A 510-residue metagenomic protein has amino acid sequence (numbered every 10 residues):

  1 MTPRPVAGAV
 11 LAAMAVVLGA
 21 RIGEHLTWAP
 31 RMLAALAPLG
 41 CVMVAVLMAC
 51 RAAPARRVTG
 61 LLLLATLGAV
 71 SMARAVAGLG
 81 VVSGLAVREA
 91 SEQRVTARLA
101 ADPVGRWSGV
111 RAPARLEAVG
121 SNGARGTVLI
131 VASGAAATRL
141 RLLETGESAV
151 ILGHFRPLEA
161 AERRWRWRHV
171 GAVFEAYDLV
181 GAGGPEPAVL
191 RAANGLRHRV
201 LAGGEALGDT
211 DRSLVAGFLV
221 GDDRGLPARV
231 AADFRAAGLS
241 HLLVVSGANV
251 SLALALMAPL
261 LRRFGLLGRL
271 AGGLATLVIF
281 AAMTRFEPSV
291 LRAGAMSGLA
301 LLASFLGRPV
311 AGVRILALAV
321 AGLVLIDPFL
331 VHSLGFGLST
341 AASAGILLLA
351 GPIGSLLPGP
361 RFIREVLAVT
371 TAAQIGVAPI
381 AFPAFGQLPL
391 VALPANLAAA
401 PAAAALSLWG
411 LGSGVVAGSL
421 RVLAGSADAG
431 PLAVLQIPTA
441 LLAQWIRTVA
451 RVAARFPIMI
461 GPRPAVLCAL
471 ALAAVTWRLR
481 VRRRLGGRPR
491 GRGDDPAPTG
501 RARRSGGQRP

Functional and structural regions predicted by a protein language model:
M1-G84, V173-E175, A192, R292 (+2 more regions): N-terminal leader/targeting segments
T2-A9, A13-R21, W167-A293, L301 (+1 more regions): Aromatic-rich juxtamembrane segments at the membrane interface
P3-V6, A49-R57, L261-L270, S304-I315: Membrane-helix interface "capping/anchor" motifs
A13-V16, A20, W28-A29, F286-A473: Internal transmembrane alpha-helical bundles of multi-pass membrane proteins
H25, A100-P187: OB-fold single-stranded nucleic acid-binding module
A34-G40, C50, R57-G60, A454-P510: Glycine- and aromatic-enriched alpha-helical transmembrane segments of multi-pass membrane proteins
G68-S91, V104-G105, L479-R490, D494-D495 (+1 more regions): Hydrophobic alpha-helical transmembrane segments in integral membrane proteins
G84-S91, A137-L143, R191, A231: Short, surface-exposed secondary-structure edge patches
